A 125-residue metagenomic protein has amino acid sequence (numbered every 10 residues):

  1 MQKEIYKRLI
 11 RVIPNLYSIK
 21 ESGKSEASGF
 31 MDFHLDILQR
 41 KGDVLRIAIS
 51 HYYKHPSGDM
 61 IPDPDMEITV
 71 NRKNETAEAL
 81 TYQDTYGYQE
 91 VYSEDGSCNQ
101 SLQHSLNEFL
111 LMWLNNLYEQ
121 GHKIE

Functional and structural regions predicted by a protein language model:
M1-D63, R72-E125: N-terminal secretory-pathway/extracellular module detecting exported/lumenal segments and adjacent signal-anchor/first
